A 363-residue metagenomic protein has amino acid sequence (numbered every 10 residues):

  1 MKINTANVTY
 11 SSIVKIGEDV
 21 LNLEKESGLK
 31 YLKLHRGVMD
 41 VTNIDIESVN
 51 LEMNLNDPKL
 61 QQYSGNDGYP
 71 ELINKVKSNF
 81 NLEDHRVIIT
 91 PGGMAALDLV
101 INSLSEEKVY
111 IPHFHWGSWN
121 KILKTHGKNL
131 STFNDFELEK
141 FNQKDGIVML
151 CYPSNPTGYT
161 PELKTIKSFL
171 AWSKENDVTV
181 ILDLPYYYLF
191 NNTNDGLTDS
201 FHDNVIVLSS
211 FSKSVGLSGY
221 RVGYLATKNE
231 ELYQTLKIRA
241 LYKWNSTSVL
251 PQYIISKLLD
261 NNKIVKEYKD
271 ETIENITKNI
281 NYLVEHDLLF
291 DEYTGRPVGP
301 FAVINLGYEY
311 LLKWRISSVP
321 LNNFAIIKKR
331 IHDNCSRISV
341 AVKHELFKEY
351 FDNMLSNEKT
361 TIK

Functional and structural regions predicted by a protein language model:
K2, A6-A95, L99, L259 (+1 more regions): N-terminal small-domain helix-loop-helix segment of the aminotransferase-like
G37-V41, M94-A96, H115-G117, P153-P156 (+6 more regions): Short, solvent-exposed loop/turn segments at secondary-structure junctions
K59-N176, Y187-H202, I206, H344: Conserved core of the PLP fold type I
L82, E162, I327-K363: PLP-dependent enzyme catalytic core of the Aspartate aminotransferase-like
L182, N192-S212, E231-K237, S336-R337: Conserved active-site segment immediately N-terminal to the catalytic lysine that forms the internal aldimine
I206-I273: Conserved core segment of the aminotransferase class I/II
S256, K269-H286, F290-L306, F324: Conserved glycine-rich beta-strand-loop-beta hairpin in the small C-terminal domain of fold type I
